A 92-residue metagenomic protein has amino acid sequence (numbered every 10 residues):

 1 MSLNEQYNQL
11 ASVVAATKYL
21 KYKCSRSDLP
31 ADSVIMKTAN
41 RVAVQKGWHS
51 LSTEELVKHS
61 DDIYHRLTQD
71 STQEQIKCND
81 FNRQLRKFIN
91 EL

Functional and structural regions predicted by a protein language model:
M1-H49: Short N-proximal segments of mature Sec-exported proteins
D28-L92: Compact alpha-helical subdomains of small soluble proteins
